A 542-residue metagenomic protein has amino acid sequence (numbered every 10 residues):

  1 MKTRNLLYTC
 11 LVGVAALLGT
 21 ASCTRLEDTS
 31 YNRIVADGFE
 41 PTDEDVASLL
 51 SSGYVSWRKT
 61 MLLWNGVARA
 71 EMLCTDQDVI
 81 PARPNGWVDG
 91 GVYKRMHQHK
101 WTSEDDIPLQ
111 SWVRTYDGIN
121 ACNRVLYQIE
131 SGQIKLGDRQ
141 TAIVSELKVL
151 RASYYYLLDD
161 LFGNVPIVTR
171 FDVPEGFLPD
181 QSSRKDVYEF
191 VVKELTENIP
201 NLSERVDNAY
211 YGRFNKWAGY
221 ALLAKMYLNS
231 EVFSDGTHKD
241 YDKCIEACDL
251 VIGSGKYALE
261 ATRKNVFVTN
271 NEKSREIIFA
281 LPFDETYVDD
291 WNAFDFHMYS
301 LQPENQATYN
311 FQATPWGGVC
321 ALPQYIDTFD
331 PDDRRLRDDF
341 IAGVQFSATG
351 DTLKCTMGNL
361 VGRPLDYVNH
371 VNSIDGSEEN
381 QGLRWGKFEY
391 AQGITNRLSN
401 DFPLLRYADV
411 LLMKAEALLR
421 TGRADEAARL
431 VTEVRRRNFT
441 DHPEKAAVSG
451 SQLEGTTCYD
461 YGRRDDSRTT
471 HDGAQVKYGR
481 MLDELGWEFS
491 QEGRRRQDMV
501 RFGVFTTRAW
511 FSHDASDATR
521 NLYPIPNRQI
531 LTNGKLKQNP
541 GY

Functional and structural regions predicted by a protein language model:
M1-N32: Bacterial Sec-dependent N-terminal signal peptides
S22-R25, E40-D43, Y54, L62 (+11 more regions): Long, intrinsically disordered, low-complexity segments
T24-D89, Y188, T196-E197, N201 (+2 more regions): An aromatic- and glycine-enriched ligand-binding surface/loop that stacks and positions planar moieties
D43, A47-S51, V55-T60, N85-F162 (+7 more regions): Conserved, well-structured interaction surfaces
Y93-H99, D327-Y407: Flexible, polar/acidic helix-loop-strand segments at domain edges
L157-D160, P166, N229-G236, G422: Short coil/turn linking the two alpha-helices of tandem helical-hairpin repeats
